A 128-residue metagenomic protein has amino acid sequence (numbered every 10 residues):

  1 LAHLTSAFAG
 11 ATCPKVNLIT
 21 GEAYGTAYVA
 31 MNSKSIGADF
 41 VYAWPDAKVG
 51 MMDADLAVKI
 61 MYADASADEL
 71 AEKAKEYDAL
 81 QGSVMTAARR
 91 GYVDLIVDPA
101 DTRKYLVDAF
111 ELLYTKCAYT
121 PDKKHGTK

Functional and structural regions predicted by a protein language model:
L1-K128: Ligand-binding clefts of soluble mixed alpha/beta catalytic domains
